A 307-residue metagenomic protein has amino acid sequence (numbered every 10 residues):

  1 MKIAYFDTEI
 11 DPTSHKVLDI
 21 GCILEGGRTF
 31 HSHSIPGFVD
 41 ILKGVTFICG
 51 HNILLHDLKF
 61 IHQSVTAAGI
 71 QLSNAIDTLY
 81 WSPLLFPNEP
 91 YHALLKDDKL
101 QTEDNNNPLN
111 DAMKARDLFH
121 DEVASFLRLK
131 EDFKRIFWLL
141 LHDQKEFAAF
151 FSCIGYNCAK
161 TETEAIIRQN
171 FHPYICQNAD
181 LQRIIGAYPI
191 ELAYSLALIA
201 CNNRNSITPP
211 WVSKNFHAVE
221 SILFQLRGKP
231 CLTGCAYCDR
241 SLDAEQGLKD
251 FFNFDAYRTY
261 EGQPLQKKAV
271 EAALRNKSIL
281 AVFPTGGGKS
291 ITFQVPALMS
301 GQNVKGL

Functional and structural regions predicted by a protein language model:
K2-D11: Two-metal-ion RNase H-like nuclease active-site motif
I3, T46-C49, K305: Structural motif
L18-L24: Short beta-strand scaffold segments in enzyme catalytic cores
L24-H92, K99-F126: Conserved DEDDh/DEDDy metal-dependent 3′-5′ exonuclease domain
L94-N178, Q182, G186: Acidic, Mg2+-coordinating catalytic module of metal-dependent nucleases/exonucleases that use a two-metal-ion mechanism
G186-D243: Interdomain "pre-motor" coupling segment immediately N-terminal to P-loop NTPase/helicase cores
L232-P284: Conserved pre-motif I regulatory segment
V282-G287, I291-L307: Conserved SF1/SF2 helicase motif Ia
